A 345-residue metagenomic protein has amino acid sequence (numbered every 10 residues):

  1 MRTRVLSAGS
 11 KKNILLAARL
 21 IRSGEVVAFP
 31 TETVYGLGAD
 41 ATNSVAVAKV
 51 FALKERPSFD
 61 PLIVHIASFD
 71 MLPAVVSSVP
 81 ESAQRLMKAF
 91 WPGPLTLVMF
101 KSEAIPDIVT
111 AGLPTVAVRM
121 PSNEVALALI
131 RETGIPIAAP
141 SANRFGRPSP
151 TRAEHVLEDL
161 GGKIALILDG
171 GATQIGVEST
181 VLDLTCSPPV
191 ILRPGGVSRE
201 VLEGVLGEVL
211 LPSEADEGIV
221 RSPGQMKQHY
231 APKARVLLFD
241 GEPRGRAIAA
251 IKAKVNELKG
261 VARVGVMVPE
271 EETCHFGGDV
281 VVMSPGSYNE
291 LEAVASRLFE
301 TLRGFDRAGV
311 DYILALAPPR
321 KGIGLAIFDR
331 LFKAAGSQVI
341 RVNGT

Functional and structural regions predicted by a protein language model:
M1-T345: Active-site-adjacent structural elements in enzyme catalytic cores
